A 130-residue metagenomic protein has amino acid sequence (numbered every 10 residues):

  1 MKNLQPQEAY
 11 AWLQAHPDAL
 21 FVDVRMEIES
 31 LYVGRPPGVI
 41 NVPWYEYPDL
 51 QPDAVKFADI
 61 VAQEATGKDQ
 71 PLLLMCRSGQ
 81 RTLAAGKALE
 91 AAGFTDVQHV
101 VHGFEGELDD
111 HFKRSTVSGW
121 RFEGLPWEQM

Functional and structural regions predicted by a protein language model:
M1-A19, E27-P71, T82-M130: Rhodanese-like catalytic fold shared by cysteine-dependent sulfurtransferases and DSP/PTP-type phosphatases
D23, G79: Conserved G/P- and acidic residue-centered "switch" motifs that form tight phosphate/ATP-binding loops in soluble
M75: Short, surface-exposed ligand- or partner-binding patches at beta-edge/loop junctions that are enriched in aromatics
